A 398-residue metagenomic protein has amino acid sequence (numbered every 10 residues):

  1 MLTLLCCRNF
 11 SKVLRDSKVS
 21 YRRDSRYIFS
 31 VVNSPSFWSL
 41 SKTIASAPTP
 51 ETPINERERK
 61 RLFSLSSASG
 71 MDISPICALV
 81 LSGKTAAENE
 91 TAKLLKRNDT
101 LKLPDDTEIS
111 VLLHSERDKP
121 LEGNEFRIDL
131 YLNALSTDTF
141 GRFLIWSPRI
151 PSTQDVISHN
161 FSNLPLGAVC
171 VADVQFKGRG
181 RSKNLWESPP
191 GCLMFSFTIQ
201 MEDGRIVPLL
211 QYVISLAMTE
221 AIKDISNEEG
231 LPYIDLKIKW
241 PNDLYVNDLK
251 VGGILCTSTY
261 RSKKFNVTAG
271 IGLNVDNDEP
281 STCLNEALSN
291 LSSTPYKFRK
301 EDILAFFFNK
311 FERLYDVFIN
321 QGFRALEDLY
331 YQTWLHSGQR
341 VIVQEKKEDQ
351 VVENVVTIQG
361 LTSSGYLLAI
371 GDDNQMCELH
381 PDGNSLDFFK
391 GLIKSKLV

Functional and structural regions predicted by a protein language model:
L2-N227, L231, L392-V398: N-terminal lobe of the biotin/lipoate ligase/transferase fold
N163, L185-D302: Nucleotide and nucleotide-moiety/phosphate-recognizing core
K250-G253, V351-E353, M376: Short, mixed charged/polar active-site loops that provide acid/base catalysis or chelate metal/phosphate cofactors
L291-N354, Q359, F388-V398: Conserved, helical-rich catalytic subdomain that frames metal- and/or nucleotide-binding sites in enzyme alpha/beta
Y366-G371: SH3/SH3-like beta-barrel fold
D372-V398: Structured surface patches comprising rigid loops and adjacent beta-strands/short helices at the edges of well-ordered
